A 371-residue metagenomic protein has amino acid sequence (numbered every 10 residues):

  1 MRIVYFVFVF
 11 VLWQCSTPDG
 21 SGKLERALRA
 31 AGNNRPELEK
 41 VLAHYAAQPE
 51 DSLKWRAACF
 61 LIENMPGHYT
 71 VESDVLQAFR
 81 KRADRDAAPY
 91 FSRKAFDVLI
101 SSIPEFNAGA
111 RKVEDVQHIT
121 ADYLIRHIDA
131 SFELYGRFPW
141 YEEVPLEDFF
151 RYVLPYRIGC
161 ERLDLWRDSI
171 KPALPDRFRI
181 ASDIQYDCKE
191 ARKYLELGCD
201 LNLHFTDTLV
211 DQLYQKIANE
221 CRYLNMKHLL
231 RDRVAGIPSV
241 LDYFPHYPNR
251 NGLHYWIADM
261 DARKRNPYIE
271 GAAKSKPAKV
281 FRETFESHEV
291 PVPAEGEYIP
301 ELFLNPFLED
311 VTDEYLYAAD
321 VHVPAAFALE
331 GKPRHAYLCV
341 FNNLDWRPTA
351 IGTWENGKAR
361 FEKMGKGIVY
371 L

Functional and structural regions predicted by a protein language model:
M1-V9: Sec-dependent signal peptide recognition, specifically the positively charged N-region followed immediately by
C15-S16: N-terminal Sec signal peptide cleavage junction
K23, R29, A47-Q48, P172-Y194 (+2 more regions): Hydrophobic/aromatic-rich core segments of domains that either
K40, Q48-K216, N251-G252: Secondary-structure boundary elements
A319-L329: A short, amphipathic beta-strand motif
A328-D345: Short, ordered, surface-exposed loop/turn motifs in non-cytosolic proteins
N343-K358: Short, acidic Ser/Thr/Gly-rich low-complexity loop/linker segments typical of extracellular and cell-surface proteins
K358-L371: Short Pro-Gly-centered beta-turn/loop motif in secreted/extracellular proteins
